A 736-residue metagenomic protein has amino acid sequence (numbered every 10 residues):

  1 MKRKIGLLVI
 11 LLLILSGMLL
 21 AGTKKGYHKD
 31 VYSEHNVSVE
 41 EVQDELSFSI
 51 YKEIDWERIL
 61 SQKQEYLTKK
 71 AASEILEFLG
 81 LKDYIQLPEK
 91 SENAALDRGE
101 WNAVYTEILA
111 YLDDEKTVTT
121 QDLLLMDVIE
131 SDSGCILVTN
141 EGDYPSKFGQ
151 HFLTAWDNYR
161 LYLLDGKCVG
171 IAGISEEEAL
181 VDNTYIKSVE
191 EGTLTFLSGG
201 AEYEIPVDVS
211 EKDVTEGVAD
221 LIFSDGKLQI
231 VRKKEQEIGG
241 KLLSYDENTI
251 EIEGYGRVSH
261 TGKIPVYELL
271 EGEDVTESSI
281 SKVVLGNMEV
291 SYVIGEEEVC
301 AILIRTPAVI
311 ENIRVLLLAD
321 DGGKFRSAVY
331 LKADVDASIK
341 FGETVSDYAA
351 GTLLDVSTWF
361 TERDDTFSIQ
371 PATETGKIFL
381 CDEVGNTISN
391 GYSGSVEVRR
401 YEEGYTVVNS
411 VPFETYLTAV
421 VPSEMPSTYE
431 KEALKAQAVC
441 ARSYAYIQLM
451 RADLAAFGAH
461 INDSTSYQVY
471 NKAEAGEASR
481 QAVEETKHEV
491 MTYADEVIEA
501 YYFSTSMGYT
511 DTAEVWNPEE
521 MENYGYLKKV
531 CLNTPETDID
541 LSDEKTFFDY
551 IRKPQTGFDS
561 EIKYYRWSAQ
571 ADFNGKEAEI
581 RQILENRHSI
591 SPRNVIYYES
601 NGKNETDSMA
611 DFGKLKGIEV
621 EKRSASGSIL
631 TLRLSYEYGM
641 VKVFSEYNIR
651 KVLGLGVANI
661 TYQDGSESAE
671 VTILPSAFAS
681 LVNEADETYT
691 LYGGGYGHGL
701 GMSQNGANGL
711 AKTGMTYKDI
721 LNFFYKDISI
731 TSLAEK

Functional and structural regions predicted by a protein language model:
K2-N36, E40, L46, I50-K63 (+3 more regions): Conserved, single-site charged/polar hotspot
T68, D97-R98: N-terminal small/polar loop signature for handling phosphorylated ligands or for N-terminal nucleophile
